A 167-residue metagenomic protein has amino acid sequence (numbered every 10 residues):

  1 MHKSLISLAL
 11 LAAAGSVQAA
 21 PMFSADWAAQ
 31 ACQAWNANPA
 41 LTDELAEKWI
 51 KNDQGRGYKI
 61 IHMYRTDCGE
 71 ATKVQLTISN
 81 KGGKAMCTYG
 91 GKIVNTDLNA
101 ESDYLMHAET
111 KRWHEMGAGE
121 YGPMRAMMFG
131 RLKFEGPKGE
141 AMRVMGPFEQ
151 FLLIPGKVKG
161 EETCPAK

Functional and structural regions predicted by a protein language model:
H2-L8: Sec-dependent signal peptide recognition, specifically the positively charged N-region followed immediately by
A14-S16: N-terminal signal peptide c-region/cleavage motif recognized by signal peptidases
A19-K167: Feature captures hydrophobic
